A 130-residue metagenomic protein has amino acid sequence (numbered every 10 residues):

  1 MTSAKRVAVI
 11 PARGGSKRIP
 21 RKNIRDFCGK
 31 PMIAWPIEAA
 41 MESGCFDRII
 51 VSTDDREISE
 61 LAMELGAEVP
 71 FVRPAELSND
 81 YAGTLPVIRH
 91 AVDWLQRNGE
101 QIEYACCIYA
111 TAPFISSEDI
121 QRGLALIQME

Functional and structural regions predicted by a protein language model:
S3-K5, I102: A general structural motif
K5-S52: N-terminal glycine-rich phosphate-binding loop and ensuing alpha1 helix
R18, S59, D80, I115-S116: Glycine/Thr-rich phosphate-binding loops of Rossmann-like dinucleotide-binding domains
A34-Q101: Conserved N-terminal catalytic core of the sugar/cofactor nucleotidyltransferase
T84, A91, S116-E130: Conserved donor-nucleotide/metal-binding helix-loop-beta segment in metal-dependent transferases, i.e., the alpha-helix
A105: Short aromatic/hydrophobic "clamp" motif used to bind/position activated sugar donors
I108: Catalytic metal- and UDP-sugar-binding loop of GT-A-like glycosyltransferases, i.e., residues flanking the conserved
